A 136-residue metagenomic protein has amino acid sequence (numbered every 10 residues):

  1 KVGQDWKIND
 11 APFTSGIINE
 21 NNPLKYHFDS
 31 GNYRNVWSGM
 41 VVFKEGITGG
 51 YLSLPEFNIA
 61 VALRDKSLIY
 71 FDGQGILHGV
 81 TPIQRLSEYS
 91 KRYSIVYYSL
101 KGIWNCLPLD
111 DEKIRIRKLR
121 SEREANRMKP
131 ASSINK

Functional and structural regions predicted by a protein language model:
K1-G46: Conserved double-stranded beta-helix
N35-V36, E45-K136: Catalytic core of Fe(II)/2-oxoglutarate
